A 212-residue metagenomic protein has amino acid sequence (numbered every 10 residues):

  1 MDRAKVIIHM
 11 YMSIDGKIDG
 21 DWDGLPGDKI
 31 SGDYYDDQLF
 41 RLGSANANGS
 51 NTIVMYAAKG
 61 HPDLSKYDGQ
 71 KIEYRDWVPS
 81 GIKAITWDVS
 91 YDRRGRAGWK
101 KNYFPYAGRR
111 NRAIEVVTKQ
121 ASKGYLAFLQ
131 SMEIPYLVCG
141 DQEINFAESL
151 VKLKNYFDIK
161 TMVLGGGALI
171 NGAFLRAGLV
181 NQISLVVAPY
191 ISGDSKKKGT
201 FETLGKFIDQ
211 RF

Functional and structural regions predicted by a protein language model:
M1-F212: Enzymes that bind and transform nitrogen-containing heteroaromatic metabolites
